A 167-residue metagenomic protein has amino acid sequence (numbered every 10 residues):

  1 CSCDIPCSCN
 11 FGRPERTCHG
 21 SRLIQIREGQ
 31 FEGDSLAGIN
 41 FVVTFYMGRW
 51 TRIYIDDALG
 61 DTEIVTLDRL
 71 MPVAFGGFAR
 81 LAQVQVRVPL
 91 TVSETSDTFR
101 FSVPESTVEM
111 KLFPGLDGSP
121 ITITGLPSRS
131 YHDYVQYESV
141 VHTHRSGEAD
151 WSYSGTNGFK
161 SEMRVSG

Functional and structural regions predicted by a protein language model:
C1-G29: N-terminal ordered "arm"
P6-S8, R27-G29, Y46, A58 (+2 more regions): Generic structural motif
H19-S21, W50, T98: Broad gene-expression machinery/nucleic-acid interaction feature
I26-V84: Structured domain cores in non-transmembrane regions
G33-N40, T107-D117: Short amphipathic beta-strand/extended segments with alternating polar/hydrophobic composition
I53, S96-S106: Short, hydrophobic/proline-enriched secondary-structure or compact coil segments at domain edges
V88-E94: Short, exposed beta-strand/loop patches in secreted or surface proteins that constitute
G115-G167: Extended, charged low-complexity segments that frequently continue into or abut oligomerization scaffolds
